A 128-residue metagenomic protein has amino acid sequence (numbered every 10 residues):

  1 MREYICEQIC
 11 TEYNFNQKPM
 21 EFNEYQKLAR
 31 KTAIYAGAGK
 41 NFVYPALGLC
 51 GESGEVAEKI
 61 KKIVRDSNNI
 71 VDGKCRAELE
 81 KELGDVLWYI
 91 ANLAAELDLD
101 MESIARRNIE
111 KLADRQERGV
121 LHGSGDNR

Functional and structural regions predicted by a protein language model:
R2-L83, L87-R128: Flexible "arm" and connector segments at domain edges
